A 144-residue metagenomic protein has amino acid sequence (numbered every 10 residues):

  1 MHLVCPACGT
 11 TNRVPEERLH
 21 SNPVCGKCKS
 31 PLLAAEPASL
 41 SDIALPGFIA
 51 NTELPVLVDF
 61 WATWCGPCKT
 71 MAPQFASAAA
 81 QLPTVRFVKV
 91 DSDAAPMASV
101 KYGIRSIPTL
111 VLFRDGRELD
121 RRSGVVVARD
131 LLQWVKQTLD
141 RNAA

Functional and structural regions predicted by a protein language model:
C5-C8, C25-C28: Short cysteine-rich clusters marking metal-coordination/redox-active sites
N12, P31-L32, A72: Cys/His-rich microdomains that often coordinate metals
V14-P23: Short linker/helix segments within small regulatory modules
A38-V56, P96: A short beta-strand-turn-helix
L40, F60, F75-M97, I104: Thiol-based oxidoreductase modules, predominantly thioredoxin-like and allied folds used for disulfide exchange
E53, F60-W64, S106: Short pre-active-site segment immediately N-terminal to redox-active cysteine/selenocysteine motifs in thiol-based
F60-Q74: Conserved redox-active cysteine motifs that mediate thiol-disulfide chemistry, especially di-cysteine Cys-X(1-2)-Cys
S106, V111-A144: Non-catalytic, surface beta->alpha helical segment in thiol-disulfide oxidoreductase systems
